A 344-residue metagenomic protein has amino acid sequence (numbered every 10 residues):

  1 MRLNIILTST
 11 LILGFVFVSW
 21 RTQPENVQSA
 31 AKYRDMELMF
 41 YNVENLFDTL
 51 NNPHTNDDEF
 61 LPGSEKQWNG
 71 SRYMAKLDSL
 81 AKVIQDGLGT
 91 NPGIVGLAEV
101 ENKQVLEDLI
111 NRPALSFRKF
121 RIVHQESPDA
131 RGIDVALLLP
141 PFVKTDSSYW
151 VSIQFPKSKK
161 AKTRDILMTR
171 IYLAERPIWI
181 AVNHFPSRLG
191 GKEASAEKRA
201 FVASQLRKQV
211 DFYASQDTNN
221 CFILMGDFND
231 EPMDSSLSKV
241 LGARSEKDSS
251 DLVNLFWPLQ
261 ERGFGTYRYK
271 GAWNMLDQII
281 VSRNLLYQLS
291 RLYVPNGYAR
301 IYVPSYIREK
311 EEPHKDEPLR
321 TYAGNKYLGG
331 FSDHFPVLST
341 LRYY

Functional and structural regions predicted by a protein language model:
M1-I5: Positively charged n-region of N-terminal signal peptides that target proteins for export
T8-V16: Bacterial N-terminal signal peptides
F17-P113, F117, V123-S127, I133 (+2 more regions): N-terminal, active-site-proximal structural segment of metallo-dependent hydrolase catalytic domains
W20-A30, F212-F222, D230-Y344: Metal-dependent phosphoester-hydrolase catalytic domains
V27, S64-S71, N91-L97, H124-Q125 (+5 more regions): Second-shell loop/turn segments in exported
L38-V43, Y73, L80-L106, I180 (+5 more regions): Active-site beta-strand/loop signature of hydrolases that rely on acidic residues for catalysis
H54, A181-S195: Active-site His/acidic residue clusters
V100-F185: Structured beta-strand-rich core segments of catalytic domains in phosphoester-bond hydrolases
